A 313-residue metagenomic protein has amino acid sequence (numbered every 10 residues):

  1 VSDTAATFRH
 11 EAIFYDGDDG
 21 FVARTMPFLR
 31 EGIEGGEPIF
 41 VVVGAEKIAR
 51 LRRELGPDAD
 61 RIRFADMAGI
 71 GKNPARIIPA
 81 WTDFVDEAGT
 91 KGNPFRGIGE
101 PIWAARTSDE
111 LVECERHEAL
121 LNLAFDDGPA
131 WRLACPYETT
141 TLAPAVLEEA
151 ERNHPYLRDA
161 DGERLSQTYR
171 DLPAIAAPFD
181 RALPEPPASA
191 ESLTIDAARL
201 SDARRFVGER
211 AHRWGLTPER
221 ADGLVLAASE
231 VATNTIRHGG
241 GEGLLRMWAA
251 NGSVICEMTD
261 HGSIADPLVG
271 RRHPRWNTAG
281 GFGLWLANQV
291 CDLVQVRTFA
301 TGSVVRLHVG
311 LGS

Functional and structural regions predicted by a protein language model:
V1-A190, T194, S201, L216-E219: Non-catalytic regulatory/interaction regions at protein termini and inter-domain linkers
F28, L121, V207, V231 (+1 more regions): Aromatic/hydrophobic pocket-lining residues that form π-stacking "cages" and hydrophobic walls in ligand
R30-I33, A232-I236: Short regulatory alpha-helical segment in sensory/regulatory domains of signaling proteins that mediates
I48-A49, L142, A227-A228, N251-G252 (+1 more regions): Short secondary-structure capping/turn micro-motifs that flank functional sites
R181-P186, A190, T233-S313: Conserved beta-strand-loop-beta-strand hairpin that lines the nucleotide-binding pocket of ATP/GTP-utilizing enzymes
S201-S229: Conserved short strand/loop->alpha-helix "switch" segment adjacent to the catalytic nucleotide/phosphoryl-transfer site
